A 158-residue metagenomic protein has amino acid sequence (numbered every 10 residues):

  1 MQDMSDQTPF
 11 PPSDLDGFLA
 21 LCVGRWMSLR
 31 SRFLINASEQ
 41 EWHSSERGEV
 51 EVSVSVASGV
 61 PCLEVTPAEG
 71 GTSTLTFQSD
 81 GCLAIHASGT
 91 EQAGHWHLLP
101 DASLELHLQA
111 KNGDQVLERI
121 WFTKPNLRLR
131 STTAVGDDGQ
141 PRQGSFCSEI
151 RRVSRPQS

Functional and structural regions predicted by a protein language model:
M1-Q78, G144-S158: Amphipathic/hydrophobic helical signal segments and adjacent flexible N-terminal regions that mediate secretion
D3-T8, P67-S158: Calycin-type beta-barrel ligand-binding domains and close structural analogs
